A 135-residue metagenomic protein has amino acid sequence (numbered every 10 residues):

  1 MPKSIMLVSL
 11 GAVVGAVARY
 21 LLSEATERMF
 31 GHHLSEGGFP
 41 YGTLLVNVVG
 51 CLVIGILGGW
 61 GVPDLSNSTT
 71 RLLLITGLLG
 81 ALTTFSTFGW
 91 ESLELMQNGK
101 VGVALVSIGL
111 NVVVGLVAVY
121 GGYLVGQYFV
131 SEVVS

Functional and structural regions predicted by a protein language model:
M1-S135: Membrane-interface helix-loop junctions in multi-pass transporters/channels
